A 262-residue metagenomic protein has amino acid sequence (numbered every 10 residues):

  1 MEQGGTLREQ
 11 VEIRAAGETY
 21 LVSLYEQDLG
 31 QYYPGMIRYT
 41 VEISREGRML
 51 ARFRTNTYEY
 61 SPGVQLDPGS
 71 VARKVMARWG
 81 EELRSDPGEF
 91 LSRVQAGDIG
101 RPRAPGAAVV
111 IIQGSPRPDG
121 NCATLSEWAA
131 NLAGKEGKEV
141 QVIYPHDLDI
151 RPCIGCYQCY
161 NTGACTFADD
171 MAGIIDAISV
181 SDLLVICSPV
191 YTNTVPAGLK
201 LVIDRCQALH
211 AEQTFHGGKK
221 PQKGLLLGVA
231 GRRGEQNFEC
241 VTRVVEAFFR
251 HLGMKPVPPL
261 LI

Functional and structural regions predicted by a protein language model:
M1-I186, N193-L209: N-terminal beta1-alpha1-beta2 submodule of the flavodoxin-like/Rossmannoid cofactor-binding fold
S115, S188, K255-P258: Hydrophobic alpha-helix-in-membranes signature
Y144, L260-L261: Residue-level recognition of beta-strand->loop/alpha-helix junctions
I186-C187, L226: Redox-cofactor binding/interface segments in oxidoreductases and associated redox assembly factors
V190-T192, G231-R232: Short glycine-rich anion-binding loops that position phosphate/pyrophosphate groups of nucleotides and phosphorylated
G198, T214-P258: Short, glycine-/small-residue-rich phosphate/pyrophosphate-handling segment
